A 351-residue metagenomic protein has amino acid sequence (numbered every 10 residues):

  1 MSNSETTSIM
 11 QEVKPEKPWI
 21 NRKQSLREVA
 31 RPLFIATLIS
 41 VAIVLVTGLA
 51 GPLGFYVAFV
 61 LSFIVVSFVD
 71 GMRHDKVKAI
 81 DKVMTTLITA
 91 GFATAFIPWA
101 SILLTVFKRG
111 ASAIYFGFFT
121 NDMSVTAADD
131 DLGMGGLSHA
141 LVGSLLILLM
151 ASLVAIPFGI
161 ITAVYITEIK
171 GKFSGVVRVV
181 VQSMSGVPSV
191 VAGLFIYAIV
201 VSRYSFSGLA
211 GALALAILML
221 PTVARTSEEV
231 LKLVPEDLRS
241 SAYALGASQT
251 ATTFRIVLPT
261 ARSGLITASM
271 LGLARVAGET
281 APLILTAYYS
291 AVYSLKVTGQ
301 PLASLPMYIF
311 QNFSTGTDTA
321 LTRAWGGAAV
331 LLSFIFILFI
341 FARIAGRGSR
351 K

Functional and structural regions predicted by a protein language model:
E12-P15, W19-R22, V44-A50, G71-A90 (+2 more regions): Periplasmic/extracellular loop-to-transmembrane helix junction in inner-membrane transport proteins
P52-S62, M134-V164: Transmembrane alpha-helix signature in integral membrane proteins
S67, L231-K232, T267-M270, Q311-K351: C-terminal transmembrane helix and the adjacent membrane-cytosol boundary/short C-terminal tail of inner/organellar
V69-V77, A151-V181, L194, R343-R347: Transmembrane-helix boundary motif in ABC transporter permease subunits
Q182-L215: Generic hydrophobic transmembrane alpha-helix motif, especially the helices
Q249-A287: Transmembrane alpha-helices
L283-L332: Interhelical loop and adjacent transmembrane-helix boundary motif in polytopic membrane transport permeases
